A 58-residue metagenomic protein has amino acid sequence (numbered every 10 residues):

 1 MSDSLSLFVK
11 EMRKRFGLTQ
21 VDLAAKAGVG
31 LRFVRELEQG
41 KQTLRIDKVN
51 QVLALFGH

Functional and structural regions predicted by a protein language model:
M1-S4: A detector for short, charged/polar N-terminal pre-domain segments
L7-K26, Q51: Short basic helix-loop element that most often maps to the first helix and adjoining turn of HTH DNA-binding modules
L18, V29, H58: Short glycine/serine/threonine/alanine-rich loop segments
G28-T43: Recognition helix of helix-turn-helix/homeodomain-like DNA-binding domains that insert into the DNA major groove
D47-H58: DNA major-groove recognition helix of helix-turn-helix/homeodomain DNA-binding modules
